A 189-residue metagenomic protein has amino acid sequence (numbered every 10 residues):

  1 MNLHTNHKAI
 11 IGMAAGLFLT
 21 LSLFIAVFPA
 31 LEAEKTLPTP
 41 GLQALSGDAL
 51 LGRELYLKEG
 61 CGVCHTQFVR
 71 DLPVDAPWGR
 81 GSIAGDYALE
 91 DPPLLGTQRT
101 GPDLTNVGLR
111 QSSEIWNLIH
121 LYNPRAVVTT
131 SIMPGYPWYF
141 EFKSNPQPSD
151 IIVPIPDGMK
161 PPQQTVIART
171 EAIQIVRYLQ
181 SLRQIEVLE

Functional and structural regions predicted by a protein language model:
M1-G47, R177-E189: Post-cleavage N-terminal segment of exported redox proteins
I11-T20, P77-A172, L182: Electron-transfer interface patches adjacent to heme c in soluble/periplasmic c-type cytochromes and di-/multiheme
L23-P29, T66-F68, P73-P77, I132 (+1 more regions): Short, solvent-exposed loop/turn and secondary-structure capping segments
A33-L57, V69-P77, D91, E189: Electrostatic cytochrome c docking/interface patches
G52, K58-Q67, I175-L179: The canonical Cys-X-X-Cys-His
C61, F68-V69, R80, H120: Sparse recognition of residues in long alpha-helices and their boundaries
V63, D71, N106: Active-site micro-motifs of SAM-dependent methyltransferase domains
V63, F142-K143, I185-V187: Secretory-pathway/luminal and periplasmic proteins that interact with or process carbohydrate-rich
